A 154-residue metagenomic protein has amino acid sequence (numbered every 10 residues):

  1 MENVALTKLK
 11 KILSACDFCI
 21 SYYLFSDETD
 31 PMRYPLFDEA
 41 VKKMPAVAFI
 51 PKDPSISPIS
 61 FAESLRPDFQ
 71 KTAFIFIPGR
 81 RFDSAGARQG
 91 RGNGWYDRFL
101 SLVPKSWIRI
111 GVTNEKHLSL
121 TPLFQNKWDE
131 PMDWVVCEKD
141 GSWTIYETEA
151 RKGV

Functional and structural regions predicted by a protein language model:
M1-A15, L65-I75, F82-A87, D97-V154: Surface-exposed, charge/polar-rich loops and edge strands
M1-F74: N-terminal active-site beta-alpha-beta segment that forms phosphate/nucleotide-binding and substrate-recognition loops
P51, P78-R81: Generic secondary-structure microfeatures
R91: Active-site histidine-anchored catalytic micro-motif
G94: Conserved TIR/SEFIR loop-to-helix hotspot centered on a Trp-containing motif with a nearby acidic residue
